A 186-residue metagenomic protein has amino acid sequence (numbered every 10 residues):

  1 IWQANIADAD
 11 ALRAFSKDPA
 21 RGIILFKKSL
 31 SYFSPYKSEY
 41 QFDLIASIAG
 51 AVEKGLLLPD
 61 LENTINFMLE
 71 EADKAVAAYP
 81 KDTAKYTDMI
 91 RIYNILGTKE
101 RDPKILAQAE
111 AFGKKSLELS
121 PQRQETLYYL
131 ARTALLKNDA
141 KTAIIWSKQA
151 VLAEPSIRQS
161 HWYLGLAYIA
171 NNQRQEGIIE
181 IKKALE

Functional and structural regions predicted by a protein language model:
I1-R21, Y36-D43: Hydrophobic alpha-helical transmembrane segments in integral membrane proteins
A4, L12, S16-P19, I48-P59 (+4 more regions): Short coil/turn linking the two alpha-helices of tandem helical-hairpin repeats
D8, E39-D43, A84-D88, E125-Y129 (+1 more regions): Alpha-solenoid helical repeat scaffolds
S31, V76-A77, A111-E118, K148-L152 (+1 more regions): Conserved structural position within tetratricopeptide repeats
S31-K37, P80-K81, P121-Q122, P155 (+1 more regions): Short coil turns that delineate tetratricopeptide repeat
I169, R174-E186: TPR/TPR-like (Sel1-like) alpha-helical repeat modules
